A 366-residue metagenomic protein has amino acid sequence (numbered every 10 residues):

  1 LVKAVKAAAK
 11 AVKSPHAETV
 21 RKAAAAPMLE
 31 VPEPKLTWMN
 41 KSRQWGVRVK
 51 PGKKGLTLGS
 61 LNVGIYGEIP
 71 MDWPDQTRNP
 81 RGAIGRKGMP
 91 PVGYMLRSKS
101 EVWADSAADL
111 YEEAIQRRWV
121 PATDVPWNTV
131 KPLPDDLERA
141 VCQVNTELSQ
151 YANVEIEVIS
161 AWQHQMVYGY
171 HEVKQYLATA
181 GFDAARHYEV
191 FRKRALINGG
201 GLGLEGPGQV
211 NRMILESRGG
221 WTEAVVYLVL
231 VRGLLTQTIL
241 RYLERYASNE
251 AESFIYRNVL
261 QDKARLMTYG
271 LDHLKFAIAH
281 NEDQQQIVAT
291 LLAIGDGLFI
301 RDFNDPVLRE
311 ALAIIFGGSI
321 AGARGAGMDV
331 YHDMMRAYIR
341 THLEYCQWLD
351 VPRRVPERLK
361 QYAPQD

Functional and structural regions predicted by a protein language model:
V2-K174, I197, G201, T222-E223 (+1 more regions): Terminal targeting/low-complexity segments that flank the catalytic cores of oxidoreductases
T146-S149, N153, A178-G181, A185 (+2 more regions): Short amphipathic alpha-helical segments with heptad-repeat character
Y151-I159, H187, R232-I239, L266: Amphipathic, well-ordered alpha-helical segments in soluble domains
I156-S217: Long, hydrophobic, well-ordered secondary-structure blocks that form the structural core and pocket-lining surfaces
V158-Q163, A178-T179, Q237-L243, R257 (+1 more regions): A structural feature that tracks compact, well-ordered secondary-structure segments with a strong bias toward
K193-M267, A293-G297: Active-site-proximal alpha-helical scaffolds that flank and shape metal-associated catalytic sites
L274-E282: C-terminal helix-coil-helix/basic helical segment that borders enzyme active sites and/or dimer interfaces and provides
